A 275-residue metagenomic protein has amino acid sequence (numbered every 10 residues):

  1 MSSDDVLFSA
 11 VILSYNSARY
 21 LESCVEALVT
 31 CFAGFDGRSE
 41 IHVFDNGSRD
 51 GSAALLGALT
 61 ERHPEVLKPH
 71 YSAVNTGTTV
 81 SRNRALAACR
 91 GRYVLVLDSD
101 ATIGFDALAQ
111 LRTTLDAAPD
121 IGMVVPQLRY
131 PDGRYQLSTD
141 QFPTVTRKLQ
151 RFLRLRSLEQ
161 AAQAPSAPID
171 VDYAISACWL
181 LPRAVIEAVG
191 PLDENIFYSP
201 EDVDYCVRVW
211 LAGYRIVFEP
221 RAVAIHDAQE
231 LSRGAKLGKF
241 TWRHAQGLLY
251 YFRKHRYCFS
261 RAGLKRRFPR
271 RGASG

Functional and structural regions predicted by a protein language model:
S17-F32: Short, well-formed alpha-helical segments that are part of the catalytic scaffolds of diverse glycosyltransferases
A27, F44-A54, V74: A conserved acidic beta->alpha catalytic loop
S72-C89: Glycine-rich, basic loop-to-helix element that forms the pyrophosphate-binding segment of sugar-nucleotide handling
V94: Short aromatic/hydrophobic "clamp" motif used to bind/position activated sugar donors
G104-S138: Conserved donor NDP-sugar-binding/catalytic core segment of glycosyltransferases
R147-F152, Q160-L181: A recurrent flexible, glycine/aromatic-enriched loop bordering the glycosyltransferase active site that acts as
D172-G190, N195-V223: A short, conserved alpha-helix in the catalytic core of glycosyltransferases
V207, L211-G275: Active-site-adjacent helix/loop segment of glycosyltransferases that harbors family-specific signature motifs
